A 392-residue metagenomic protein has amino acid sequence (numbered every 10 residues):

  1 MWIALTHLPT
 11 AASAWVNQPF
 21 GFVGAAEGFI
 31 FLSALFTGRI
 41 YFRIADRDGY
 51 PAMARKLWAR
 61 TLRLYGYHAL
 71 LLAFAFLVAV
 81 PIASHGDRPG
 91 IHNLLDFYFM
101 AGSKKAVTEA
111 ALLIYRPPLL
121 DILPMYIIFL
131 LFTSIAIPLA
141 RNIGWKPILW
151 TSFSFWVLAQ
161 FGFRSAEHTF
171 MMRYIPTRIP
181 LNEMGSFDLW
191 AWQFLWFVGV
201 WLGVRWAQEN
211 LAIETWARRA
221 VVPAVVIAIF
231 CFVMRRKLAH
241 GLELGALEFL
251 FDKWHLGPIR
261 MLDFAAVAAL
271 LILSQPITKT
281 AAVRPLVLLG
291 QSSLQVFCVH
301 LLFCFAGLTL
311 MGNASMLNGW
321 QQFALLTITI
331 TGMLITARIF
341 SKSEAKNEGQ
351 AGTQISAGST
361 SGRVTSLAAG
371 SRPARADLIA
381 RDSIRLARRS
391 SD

Functional and structural regions predicted by a protein language model:
M1-D392: Alpha-helical transmembrane segments and their immediate juxtamembrane cytosolic regions
